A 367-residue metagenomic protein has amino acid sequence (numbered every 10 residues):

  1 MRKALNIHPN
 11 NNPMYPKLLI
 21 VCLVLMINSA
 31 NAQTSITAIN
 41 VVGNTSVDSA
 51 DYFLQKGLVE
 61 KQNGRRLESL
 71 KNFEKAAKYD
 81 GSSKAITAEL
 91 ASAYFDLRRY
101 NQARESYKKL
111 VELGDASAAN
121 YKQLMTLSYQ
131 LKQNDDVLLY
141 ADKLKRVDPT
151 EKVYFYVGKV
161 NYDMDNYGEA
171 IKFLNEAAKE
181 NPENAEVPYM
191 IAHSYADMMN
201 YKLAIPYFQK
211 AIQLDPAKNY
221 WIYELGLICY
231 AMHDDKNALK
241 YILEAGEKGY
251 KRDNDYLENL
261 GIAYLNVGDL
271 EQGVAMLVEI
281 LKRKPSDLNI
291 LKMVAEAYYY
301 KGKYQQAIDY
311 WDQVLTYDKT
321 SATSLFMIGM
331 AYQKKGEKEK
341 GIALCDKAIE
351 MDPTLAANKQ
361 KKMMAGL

Functional and structural regions predicted by a protein language model:
Y15, A30-N101, E105, E112 (+3 more regions): N-terminal leader/linker segments that initiate helical-solenoid repeat arrays
S35-N44, N266, F326-L367: Terminal, low-structured helical/coil segments at or just beyond the last alpha-helical repeat
Y52, I86, N120, V153-Y154 (+6 more regions): TPR alpha-solenoid repeat register
Q55, E89-S92, K122-T126, Y156 (+6 more regions): Canonical tetratricopeptide repeat
Q62-N63, D96-L97, Q130-L131, D163-M164 (+7 more regions): Register position in tetratricopeptide repeats
Y79, E112-G114, R146-V147, E180 (+5 more regions): Structural marker of alpha-solenoid helical repeat scaffolds
